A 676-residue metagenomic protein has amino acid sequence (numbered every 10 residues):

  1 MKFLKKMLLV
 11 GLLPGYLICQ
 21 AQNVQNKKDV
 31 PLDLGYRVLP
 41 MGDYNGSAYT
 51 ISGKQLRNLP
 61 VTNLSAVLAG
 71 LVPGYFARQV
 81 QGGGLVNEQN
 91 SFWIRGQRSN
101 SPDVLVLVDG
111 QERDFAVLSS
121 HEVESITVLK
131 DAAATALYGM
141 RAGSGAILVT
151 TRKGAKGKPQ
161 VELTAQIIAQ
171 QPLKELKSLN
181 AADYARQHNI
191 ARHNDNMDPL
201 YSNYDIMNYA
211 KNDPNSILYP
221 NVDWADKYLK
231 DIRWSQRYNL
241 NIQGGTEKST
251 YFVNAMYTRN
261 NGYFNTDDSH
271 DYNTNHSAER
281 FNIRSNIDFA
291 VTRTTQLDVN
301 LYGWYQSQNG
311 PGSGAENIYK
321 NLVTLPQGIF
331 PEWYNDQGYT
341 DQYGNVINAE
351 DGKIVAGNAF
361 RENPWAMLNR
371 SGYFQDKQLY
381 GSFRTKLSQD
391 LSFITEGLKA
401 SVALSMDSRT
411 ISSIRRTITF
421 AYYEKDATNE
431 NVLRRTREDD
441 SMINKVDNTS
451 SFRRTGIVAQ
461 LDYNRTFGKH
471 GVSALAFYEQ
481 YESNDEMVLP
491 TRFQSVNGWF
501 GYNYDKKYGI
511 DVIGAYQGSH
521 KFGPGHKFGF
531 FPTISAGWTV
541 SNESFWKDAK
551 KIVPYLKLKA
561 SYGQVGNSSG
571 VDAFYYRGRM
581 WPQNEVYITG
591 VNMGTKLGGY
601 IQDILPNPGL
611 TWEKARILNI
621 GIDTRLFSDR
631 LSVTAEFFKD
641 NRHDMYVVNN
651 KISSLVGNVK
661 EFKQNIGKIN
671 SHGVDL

Functional and structural regions predicted by a protein language model:
F3-L13, Q20-L32, Y36-S91, Q97-L105 (+6 more regions): Membrane-proximal, glycine/serine-rich, low-complexity loop/turn segments characteristic of large bacterial
L9, N286, A290-T294, L301-Y305 (+2 more regions): Extracellular/periplasmic, surface-exposed regions of secreted and cell-surface proteins
M41, G83-L85, G310-E316, G397-K399 (+2 more regions): Short, glycine/acidic-rich hinge or "gate" loops at secondary-structure transitions that mediate conformational
V61, S120-V123, D131, G143 (+4 more regions): ATP/adenylate-binding site constellation spanning eukaryotic-like Ser/Thr protein kinases, ABC-transporter
G84-I94, E479, V553-K557: Glycine/charge-rich, flexible interdomain linkers and switch-proximal surface loops that mediate coupling
V108-Q111, I601-D603: Short gly/ser/thr-rich secondary-structure transition/capping motifs
Q170-K177, I411-A421: Short, solvent-exposed beta-strand-terminating loops
